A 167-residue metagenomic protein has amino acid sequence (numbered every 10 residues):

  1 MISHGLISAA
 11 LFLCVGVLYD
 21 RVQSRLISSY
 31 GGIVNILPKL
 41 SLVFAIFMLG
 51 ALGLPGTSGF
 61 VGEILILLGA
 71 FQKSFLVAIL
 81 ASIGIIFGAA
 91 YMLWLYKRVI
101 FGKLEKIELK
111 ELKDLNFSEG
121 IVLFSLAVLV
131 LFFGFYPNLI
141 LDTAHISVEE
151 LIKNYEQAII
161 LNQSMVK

Functional and structural regions predicted by a protein language model:
M1: Short alpha-helical catalytic segment bearing the HExxH-like zincin motif of zinc-dependent metalloproteases
G5-G88, M92, L109-L129: Interfacial and helix-entry/exit segments of alpha-helical transmembrane bundles in multi-pass inner-membrane proteins
L37-K39, L93-K167: Cytoplasmic/organellar membrane-interface segments at the starts of transmembrane helices in multi-pass inner-membrane
